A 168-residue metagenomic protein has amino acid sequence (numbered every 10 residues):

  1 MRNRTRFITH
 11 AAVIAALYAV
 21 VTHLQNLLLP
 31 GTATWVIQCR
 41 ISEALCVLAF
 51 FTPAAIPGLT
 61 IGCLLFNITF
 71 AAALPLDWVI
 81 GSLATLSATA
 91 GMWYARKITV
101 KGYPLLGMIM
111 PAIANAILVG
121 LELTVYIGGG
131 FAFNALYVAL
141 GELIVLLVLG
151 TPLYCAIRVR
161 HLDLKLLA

Functional and structural regions predicted by a protein language model:
M1-F50, A54: Hydrophobic transmembrane alpha-helices
N3-R4, G58, F133-N134: Membrane-interface alpha-helices at helix entry/exit sites of multi-pass transporters
R4, P53-I56, L74, K101: Alpha-helical structural elements of signaling/regulatory helical domains
F7, V36-C39, L59, W78 (+1 more regions): Residues at secondary-structure transition points
T9, V13, A55, L59 (+3 more regions): Hydrophobic alpha-helical segments
Y18, L59-N67: Small-polar-interrupted transmembrane alpha-helices in polytopic inner-membrane proteins
N26-W35, L64-A90, Y94-A168: Membrane-embedded alpha-helical hairpins and interfacial helices in multi-pass inner-membrane proteins
S42-A44, A49-I61, G81-G91: Core segments of alpha-helical transmembrane spans in multipass integral membrane proteins
